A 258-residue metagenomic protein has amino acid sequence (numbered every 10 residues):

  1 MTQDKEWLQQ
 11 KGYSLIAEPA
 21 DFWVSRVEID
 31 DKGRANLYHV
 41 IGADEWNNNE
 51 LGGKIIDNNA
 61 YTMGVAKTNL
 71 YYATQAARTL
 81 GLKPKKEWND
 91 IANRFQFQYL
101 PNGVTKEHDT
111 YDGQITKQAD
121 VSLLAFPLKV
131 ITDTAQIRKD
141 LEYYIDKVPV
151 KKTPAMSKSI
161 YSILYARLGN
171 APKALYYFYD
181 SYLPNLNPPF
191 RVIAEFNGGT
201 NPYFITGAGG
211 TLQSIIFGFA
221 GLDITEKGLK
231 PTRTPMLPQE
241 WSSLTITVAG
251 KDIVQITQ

Functional and structural regions predicted by a protein language model:
M1, Q10-K11, M63-K67, Y71-L212: Active-site core of glycosidic bond-cleaving carbohydrate-active enzymes
M1-Q9, V24-W88: The feature captures the catalytic groove of carbohydrate-active enzymes
T2, H39, L128, I160 (+2 more regions): Active-site proximal loops enriched in glycine and acidic residues that flank catalytic Cys/His/Asp and coordinate
W7-L8, G12, I29, G33-R34 (+2 more regions): Short, surface-exposed helix-loop/turn micro-motifs enriched in polar/charged residues
I16: Conserved functional hotspot residues or short segments at active or partner-binding sites across diverse domains
P19: Active-site cavity-forming subdomains of large catalytic enzyme subunits
I41, L128-V130, G250-D252: A broadly conserved detector of short glycine/acidic/proline-rich loop/turn motifs that flank catalytic sites and bind
P172-Q258: Non-catalytic C-terminal accessory modules of carbohydrate-active enzymes
